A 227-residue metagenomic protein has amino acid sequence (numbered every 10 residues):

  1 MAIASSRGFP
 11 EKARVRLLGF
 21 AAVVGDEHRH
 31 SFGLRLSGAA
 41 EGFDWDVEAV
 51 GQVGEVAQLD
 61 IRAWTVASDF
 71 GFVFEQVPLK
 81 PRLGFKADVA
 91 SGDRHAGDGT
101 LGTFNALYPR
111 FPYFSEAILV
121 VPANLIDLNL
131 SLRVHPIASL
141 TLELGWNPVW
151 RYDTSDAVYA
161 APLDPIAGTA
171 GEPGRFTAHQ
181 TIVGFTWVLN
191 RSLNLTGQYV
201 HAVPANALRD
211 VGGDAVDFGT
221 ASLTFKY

Functional and structural regions predicted by a protein language model:
M1-G97, H135, S155, G168-T181 (+1 more regions): Signature for the C-terminal beta-barrel architecture of outer-membrane proteins
G42, I137-S139, N190-S192: A generic structural motif
P81-Q180: C-terminal structural cap/anchor segments
L130, L144, A178-V188, L193-N194 (+1 more regions): Conserved C-terminal beta-signal and adjacent last beta-strands/turns of outer-membrane beta-barrel proteins
W187, A215-Y227: Outer-membrane beta-barrel "beta-signal"
T196-A202, A215: Histidine-centered catalytic/metal-binding microenvironments
